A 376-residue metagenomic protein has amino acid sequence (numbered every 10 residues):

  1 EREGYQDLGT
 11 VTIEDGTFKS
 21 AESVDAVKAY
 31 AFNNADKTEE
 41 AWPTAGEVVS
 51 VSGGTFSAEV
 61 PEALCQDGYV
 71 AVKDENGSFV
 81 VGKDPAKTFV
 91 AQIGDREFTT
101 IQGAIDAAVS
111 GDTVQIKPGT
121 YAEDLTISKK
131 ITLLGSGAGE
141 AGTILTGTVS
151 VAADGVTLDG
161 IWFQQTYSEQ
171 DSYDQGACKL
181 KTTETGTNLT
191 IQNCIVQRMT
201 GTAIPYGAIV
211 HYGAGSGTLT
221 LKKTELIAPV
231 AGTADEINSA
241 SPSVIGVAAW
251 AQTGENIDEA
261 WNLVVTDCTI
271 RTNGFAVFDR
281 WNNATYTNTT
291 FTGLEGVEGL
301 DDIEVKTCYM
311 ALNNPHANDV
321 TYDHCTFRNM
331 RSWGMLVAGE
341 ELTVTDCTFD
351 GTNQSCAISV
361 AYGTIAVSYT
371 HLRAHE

Functional and structural regions predicted by a protein language model:
E1-V11, T17-K87: Extracellular adhesion/carbohydrate-binding repeat motifs centered on closely spaced tryptophans
G9-V11, G16, E47-V49, G54 (+23 more regions): The right-handed parallel beta-helix/beta-solenoid scaffold, focusing on the short coil/turn and N-cap positions
V11-D15, K37, V49-S52, L133-G135 (+9 more regions): All-beta strand scaffolds that present successive hydrophobic residues in beta-strands
I13, S20, A29, N34 (+18 more regions): Extracellular beta-strand solenoids
A21-V27, E59-L64, Y121-D124, T146-V149 (+9 more regions): Short glycine/acidic-rich loop motifs that flank beta-strands on beta-rich extracellular proteins
A86-A122: Acidic Gly/Asp/Thr-rich repetitive segments characteristic of extracellular carbohydrate-active and adhesion proteins
R96, I131-C178, N193, Q197-T200 (+1 more regions): Right-handed parallel beta-helix/beta-spiral solenoid domain characteristic of secreted/periplasmic
T370-E376: Conserved small/polar residues in nucleotide/adenosyl-binding loops
